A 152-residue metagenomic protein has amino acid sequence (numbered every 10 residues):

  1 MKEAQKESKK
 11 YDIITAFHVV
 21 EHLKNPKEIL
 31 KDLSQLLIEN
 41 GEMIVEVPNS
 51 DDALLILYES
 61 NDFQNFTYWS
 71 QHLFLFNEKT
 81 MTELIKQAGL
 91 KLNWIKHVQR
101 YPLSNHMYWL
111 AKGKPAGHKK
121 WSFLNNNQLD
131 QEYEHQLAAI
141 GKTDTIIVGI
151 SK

Functional and structural regions predicted by a protein language model:
M1-S60, S70, L75-Q87, T145-K152: Conserved SAM-binding loop
V45-V47, N65, H118-L124: N-terminal start-of-chain detector that recognizes signal peptides and the immediate post-cleavage beginning
L54, Q64, T82, P102-N105: A broad, structure-centric signal for solvent-exposed, well-ordered loop/edge residues that line or flank functional
E59-Y68, W109-G117: Short glycine/proline- and charge-enriched loop/turn segments that cap or connect secondary-structure elements
F63, S70-L73, R100, E134: Generic secondary-structure boundary/loop-capping signal
E78-V98, F123-N127: A SAM-dependent methyltransferase catalytic signature shared across enzymes that methylate proteins
K96-K152: A C-terminal cap/extension of S-adenosyl-L-methionine-dependent methyltransferases that defines the acceptor-substrate
